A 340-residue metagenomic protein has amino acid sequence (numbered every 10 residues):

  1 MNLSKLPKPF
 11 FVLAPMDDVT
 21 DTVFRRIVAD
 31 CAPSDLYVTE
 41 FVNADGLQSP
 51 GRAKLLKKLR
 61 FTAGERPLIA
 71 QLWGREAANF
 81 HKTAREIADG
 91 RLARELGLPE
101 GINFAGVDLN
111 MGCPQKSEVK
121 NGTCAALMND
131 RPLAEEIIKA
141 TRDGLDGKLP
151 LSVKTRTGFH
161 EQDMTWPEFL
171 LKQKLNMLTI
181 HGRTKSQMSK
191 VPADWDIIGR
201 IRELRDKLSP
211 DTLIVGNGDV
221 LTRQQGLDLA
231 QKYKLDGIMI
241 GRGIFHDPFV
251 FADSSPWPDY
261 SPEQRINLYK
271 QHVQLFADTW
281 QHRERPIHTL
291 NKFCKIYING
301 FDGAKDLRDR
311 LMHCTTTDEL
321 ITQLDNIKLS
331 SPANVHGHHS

Functional and structural regions predicted by a protein language model:
M1-P7, D17, V23, A140 (+6 more regions): Alpha/beta catalytic cores of nucleotide-metabolism and tRNA/nucleoside-modifying enzymes
N2, M16-E95: Glycine-rich, positively charged N-terminal anion/phosphate-binding segment
L6-F10, D45-P67, C113-T123, K148-P150: N-terminal small/glycine-rich loop or linker at the start of catalytic domains across soluble metabolic enzymes
F11-A14, Y37-T39, L68-L72, V107-L109 (+4 more regions): Hydrophobic faces of well-ordered beta-strands that scaffold small-molecule active sites in alpha/beta enzyme cores
M16-D18, V42-A44, W73-R75, G112-P114 (+4 more regions): Active-site beta-loop-alpha junctions enriched in small/polar residues
K54-L56, G122-M128, Q187-M188, S255-P258: Short glycine-enriched, charge-decorated loop/helix-capping segments at active-site entrances that position
N79, L133, L268: Soluble or luminal CAZymes and related metallo-dependent hydrolases
R85-V107, M111-N121, P132-T212: Alpha/beta enzyme core
